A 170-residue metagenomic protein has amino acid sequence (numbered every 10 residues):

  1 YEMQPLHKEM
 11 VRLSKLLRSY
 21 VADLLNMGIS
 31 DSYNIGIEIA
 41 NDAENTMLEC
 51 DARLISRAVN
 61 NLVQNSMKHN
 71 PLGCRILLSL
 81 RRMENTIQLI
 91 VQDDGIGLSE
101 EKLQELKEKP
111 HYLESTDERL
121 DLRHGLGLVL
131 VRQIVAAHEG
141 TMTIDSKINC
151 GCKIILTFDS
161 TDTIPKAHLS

Functional and structural regions predicted by a protein language model:
Y1-L6, M47-C50: Conserved micro-motifs of the catalytic ATP-binding
M27-I39: Short conserved segments within the C-terminal catalytic ATPase subdomain
S66-M67: Short helix-loop "hinge" at the ATP-lid/N-box region of the Bergerat-fold HATPase_c
G73-N85: Short beta-strand/loop element within the Bergerat-fold HATPase_c
D93: Acidic ATP/Mg2+-coordinating residue in the GHKL
L98-E114: Short conserved segment of the HATPase_c
E139-G140: Conserved glycine-rich
